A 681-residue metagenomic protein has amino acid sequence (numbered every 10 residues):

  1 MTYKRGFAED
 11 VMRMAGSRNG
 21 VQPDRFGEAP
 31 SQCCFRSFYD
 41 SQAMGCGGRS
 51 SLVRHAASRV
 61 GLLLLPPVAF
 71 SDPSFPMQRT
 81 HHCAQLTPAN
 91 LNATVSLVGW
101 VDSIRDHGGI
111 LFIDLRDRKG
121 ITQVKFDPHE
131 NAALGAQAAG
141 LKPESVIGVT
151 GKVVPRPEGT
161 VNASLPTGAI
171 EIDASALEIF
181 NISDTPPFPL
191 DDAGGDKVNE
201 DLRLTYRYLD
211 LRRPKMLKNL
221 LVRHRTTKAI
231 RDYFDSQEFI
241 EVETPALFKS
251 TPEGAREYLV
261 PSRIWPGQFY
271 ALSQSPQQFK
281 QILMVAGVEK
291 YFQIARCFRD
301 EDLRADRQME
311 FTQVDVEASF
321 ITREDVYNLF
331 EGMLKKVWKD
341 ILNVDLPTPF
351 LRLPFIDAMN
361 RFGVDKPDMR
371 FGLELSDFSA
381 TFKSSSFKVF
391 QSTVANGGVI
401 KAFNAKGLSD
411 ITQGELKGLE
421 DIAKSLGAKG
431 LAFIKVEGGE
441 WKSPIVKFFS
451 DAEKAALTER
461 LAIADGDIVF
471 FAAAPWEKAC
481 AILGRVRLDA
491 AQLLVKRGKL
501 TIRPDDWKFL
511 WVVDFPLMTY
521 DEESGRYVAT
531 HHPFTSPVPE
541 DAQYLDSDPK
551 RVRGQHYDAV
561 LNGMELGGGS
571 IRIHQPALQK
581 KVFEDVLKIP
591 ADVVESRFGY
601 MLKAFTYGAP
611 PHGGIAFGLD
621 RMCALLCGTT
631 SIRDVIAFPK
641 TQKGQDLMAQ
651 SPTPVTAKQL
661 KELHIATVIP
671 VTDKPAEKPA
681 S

Functional and structural regions predicted by a protein language model:
M1, M12-M14, M44: Methionine residue identity
T2, G6, R18-P23, L63: Short polybasic linear motifs
Y3, F7, F26, F35-Y39 (+2 more regions): Aromatic (phenylalanine/tyrosine) cluster motif
Y3, Q22, Q32, Y39-Q42 (+1 more regions): Low-complexity, intrinsically disordered or signal/transmembrane-proximal segments
A8-V11, G20, D40, G47 (+1 more regions): Short hydrophobic alpha-helical segments enriched in small aliphatic residues
E9, S51, G61-P73: Short, positively charged and aromatic/hydrophobic N-terminal segments
C33-C34, C46: Cysteine-centered motifs
F70-S681: Class II aminoacyl-tRNA synthetase catalytic cores and aaRS-like
